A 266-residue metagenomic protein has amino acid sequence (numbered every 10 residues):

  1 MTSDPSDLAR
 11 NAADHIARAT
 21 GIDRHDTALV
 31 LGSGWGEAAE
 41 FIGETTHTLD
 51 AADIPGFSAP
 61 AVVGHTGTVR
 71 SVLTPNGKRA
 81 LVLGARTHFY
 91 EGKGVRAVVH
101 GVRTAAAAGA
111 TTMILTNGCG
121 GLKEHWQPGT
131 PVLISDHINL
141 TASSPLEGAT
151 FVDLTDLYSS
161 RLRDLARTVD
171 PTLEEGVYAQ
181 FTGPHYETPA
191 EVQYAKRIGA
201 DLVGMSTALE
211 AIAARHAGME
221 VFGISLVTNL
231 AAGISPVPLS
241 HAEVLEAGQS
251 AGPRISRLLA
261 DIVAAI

Functional and structural regions predicted by a protein language model:
M1-L154: Metabolite-binding pocket within alpha/beta catalytic cores that recognizes anionic/polar moieties
H15, A19-I22, R161, L165-T172 (+1 more regions): Generic non-transmembrane alpha-helical segments
A105-G109, K196, R215: Non-catalytic positions within long, well-ordered alpha-helices that form the structural scaffold/packing of enzyme
T111-T112, D201, E220: Short acidic/polar active-site loop segments enriched in Thr and Asp
D164, T168-D201, I266: Active-site/ligand-binding-proximal alpha/beta "capping" segment
M205-E243: Zn-dependent metallopeptidase/amidohydrolase metal-coordination segment
A232-I266: His/Asp/Glu-rich mid-to-C-terminal helical/loop segments that flank catalytic regions of hydrolases
